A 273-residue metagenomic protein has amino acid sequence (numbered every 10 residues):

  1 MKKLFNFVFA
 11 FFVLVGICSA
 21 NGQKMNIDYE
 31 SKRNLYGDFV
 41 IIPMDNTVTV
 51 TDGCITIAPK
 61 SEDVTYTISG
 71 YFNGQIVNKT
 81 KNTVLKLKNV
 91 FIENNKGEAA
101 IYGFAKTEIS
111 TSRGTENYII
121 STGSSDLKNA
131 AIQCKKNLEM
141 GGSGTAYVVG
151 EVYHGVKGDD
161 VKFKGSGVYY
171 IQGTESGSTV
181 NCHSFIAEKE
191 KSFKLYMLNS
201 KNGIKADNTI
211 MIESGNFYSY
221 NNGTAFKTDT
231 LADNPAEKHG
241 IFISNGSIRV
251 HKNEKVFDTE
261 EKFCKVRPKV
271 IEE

Functional and structural regions predicted by a protein language model:
K2-A10: Sec-dependent signal peptide recognition, specifically the positively charged N-region followed immediately by
F11-S19: Hydrophobic h-region of N-terminal signal peptides that target proteins for export in Gram-negative bacteria
N21-E273: A composition-driven surface/loop motif
